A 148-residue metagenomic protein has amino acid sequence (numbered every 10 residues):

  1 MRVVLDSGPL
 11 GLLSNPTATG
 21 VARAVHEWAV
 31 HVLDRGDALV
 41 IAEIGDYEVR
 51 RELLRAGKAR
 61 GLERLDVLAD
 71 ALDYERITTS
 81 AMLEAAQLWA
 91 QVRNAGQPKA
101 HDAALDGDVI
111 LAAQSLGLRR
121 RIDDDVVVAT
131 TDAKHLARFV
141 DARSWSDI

Functional and structural regions predicted by a protein language model:
M1-I41, R51-V67: Short, well-structured N-terminal submotif of metal-dependent ribonuclease cores
L10, D46-V49, M82, L136: A generic structural signal for short hydrophobic patches within well-formed alpha-helices
A18-G20, V30-R35, V92-Q97, L116-D125: Alpha-helix termini
V49, H101-V126: Acidic, metal-associated active-site segment
A71-A100: Acidic catalytic patch
T131-H135: Short, polar loop motifs at secondary-structure junctions
L136-A142: Short loop/helix-cap segments at secondary-structure boundaries that form the rim of catalytic
